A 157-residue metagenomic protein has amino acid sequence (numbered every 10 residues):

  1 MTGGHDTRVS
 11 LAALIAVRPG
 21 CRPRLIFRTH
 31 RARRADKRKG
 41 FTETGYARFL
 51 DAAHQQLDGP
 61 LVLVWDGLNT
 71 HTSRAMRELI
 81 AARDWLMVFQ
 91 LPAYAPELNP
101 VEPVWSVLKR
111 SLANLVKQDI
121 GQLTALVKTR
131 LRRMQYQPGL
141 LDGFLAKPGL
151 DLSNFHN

Functional and structural regions predicted by a protein language model:
M1-N157: Short functional hotspots at interaction and active-site rims
